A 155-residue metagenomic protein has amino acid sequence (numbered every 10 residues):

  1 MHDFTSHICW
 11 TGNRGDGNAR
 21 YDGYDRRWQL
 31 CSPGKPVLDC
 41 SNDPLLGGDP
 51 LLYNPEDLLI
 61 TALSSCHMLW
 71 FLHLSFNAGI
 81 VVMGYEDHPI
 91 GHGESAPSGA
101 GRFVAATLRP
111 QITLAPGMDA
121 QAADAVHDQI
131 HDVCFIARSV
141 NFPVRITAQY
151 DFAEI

Functional and structural regions predicted by a protein language model:
M1-T61, L69-I155: Extended beta-strand/beta-hairpin segments
